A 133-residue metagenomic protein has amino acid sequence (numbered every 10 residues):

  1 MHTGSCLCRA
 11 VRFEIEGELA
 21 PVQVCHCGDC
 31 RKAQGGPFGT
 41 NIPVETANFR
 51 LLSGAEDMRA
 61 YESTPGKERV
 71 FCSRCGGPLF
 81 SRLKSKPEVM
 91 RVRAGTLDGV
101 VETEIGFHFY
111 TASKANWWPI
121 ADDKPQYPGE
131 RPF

Functional and structural regions predicted by a protein language model:
M1-F133: A short Gly-Trp-Pro
